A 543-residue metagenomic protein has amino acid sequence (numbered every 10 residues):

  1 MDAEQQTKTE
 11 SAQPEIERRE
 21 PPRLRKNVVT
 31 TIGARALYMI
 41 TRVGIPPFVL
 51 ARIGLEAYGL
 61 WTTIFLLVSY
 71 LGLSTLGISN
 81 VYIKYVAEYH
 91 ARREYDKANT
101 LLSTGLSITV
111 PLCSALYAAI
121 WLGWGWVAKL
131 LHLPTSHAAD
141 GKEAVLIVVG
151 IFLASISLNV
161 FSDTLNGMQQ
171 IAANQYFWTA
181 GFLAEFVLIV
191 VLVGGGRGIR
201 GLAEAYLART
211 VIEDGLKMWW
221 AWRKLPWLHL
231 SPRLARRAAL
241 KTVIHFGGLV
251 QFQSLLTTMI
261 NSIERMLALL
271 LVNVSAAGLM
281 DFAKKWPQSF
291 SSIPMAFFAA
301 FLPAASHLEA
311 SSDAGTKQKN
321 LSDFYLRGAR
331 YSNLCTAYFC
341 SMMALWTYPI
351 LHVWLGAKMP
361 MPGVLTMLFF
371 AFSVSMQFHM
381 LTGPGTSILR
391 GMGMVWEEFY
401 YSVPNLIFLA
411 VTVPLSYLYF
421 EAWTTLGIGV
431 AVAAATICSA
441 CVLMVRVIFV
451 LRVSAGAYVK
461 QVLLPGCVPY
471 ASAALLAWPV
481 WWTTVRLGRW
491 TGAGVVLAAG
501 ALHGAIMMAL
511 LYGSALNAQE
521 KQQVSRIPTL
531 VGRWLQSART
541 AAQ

Functional and structural regions predicted by a protein language model:
M1-E15, I448-K460, A477-Q543: Membrane-proximal transmembrane or re-entrant/amphipathic helices at the cytosolic face
M1-V43, D96-T104, A138-E143, K217 (+6 more regions): N-terminal membrane topogenesis motif
D2-L24, I199, A203, K217-N261 (+3 more regions): Interhelical loop/hinge segments that connect adjacent transmembrane helices in multipass membrane
R23-E88, T104, Y117-W121, I151 (+3 more regions): Signature of the first transmembrane helix
K26-V43, A205-K217, A221, R237-H307 (+5 more regions): Transmembrane helical elements of multi-pass membrane transporters/channels
L50-R52, E56-A57, A172, L183-G215 (+6 more regions): Membrane-interface helix-loop junctions in multi-pass transport and translocation proteins
L76-R92, G167, P226, A283 (+2 more regions): Helix-loop junctions and terminal segments of transmembrane helices in multi-pass membrane transport/translocation
W124-V148, M342-Q377, L451, A455 (+1 more regions): Interfacial segments at transmembrane-helix termini and the short loops linking adjacent helices
